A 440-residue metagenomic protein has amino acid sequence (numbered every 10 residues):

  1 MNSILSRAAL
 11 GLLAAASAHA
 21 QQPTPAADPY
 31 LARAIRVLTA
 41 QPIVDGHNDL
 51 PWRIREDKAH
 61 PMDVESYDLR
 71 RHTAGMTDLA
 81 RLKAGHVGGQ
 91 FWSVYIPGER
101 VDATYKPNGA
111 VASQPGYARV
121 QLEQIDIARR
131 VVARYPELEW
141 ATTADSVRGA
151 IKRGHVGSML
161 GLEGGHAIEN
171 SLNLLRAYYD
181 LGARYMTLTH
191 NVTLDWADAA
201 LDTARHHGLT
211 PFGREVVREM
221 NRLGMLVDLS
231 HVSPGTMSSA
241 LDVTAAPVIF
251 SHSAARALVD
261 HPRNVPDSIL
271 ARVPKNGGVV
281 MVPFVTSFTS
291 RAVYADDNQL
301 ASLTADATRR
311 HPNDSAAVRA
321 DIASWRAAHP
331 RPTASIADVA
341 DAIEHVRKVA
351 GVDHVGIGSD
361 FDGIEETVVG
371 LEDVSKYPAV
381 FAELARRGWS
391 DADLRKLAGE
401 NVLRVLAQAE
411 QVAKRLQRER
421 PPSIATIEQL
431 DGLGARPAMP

Functional and structural regions predicted by a protein language model:
M1-R7: Positively charged n-region of N-terminal signal peptides that target proteins for export
R7-S17: Bacterial N-terminal signal peptides
L10, H252, R395-L397: A generic structural motif
Q21-H206, D260-P440: N-terminal hydrophobic targeting/anchoring segments and the immediately downstream early-domain regions of hydrolases
A167-E169, D180-N264: Divalent metal-binding pocket/active-site signature
